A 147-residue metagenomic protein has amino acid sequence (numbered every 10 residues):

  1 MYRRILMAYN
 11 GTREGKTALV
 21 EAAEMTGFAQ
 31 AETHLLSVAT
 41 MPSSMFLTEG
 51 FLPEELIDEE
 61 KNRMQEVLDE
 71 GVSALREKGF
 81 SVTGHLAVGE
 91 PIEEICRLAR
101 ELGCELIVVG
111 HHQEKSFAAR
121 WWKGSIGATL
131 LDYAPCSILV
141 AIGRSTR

Functional and structural regions predicted by a protein language model:
M1-F51, Y133: Small/aliphatic-rich secondary-structure junction motif
H34-L36, T83-A87, L139: General small-molecule cofactor/ligand-binding pocket signal
A39-M41, H112, R144: Residues in the short beta-alpha loop(s) of Rossmann-like NAD(P)-binding domains
G50-E54, E101-G103, S125-G127: Short, hinge-like loop/turn segments at secondary-structure boundaries
L52-E66: A short acidic, glycine-rich active-site loop that binds or catalyzes chemistry on phosphate/adenosine moieties
S73-I107, S145-R147: Structural beta-alpha unit
V109-D132, R147: Glycine-rich, Arg-bearing micro-motifs that act as flexible, cationic patches
C136-R147: Short, flexible loop segments at boundaries between secondary-structure elements
